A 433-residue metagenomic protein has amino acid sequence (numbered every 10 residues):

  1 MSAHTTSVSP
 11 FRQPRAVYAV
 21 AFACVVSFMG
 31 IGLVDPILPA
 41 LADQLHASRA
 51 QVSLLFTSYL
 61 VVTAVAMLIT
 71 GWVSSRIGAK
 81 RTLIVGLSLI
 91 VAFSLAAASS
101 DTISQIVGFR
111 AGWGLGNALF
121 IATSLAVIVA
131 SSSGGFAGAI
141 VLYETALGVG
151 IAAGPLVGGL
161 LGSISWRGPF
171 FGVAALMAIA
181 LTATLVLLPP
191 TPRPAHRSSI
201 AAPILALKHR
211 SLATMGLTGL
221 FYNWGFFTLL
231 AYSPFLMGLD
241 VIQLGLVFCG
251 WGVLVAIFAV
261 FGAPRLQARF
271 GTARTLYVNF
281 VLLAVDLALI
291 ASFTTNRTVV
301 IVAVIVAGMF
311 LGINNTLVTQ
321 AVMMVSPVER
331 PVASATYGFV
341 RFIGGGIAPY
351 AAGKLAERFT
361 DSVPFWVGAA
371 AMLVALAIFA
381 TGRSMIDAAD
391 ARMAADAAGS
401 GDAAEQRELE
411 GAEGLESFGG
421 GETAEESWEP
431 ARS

Functional and structural regions predicted by a protein language model:
S2-F11, P189-G216: Juxtamembrane intracellular "pre-TM" segments in multi-pass secondary transporters
H46, G78, S99-S104, S133 (+1 more regions): Helix-breaking motifs and short loop linkers at transmembrane-helix boundaries and internal kinks in secondary membrane
A64-D101: Conserved MFS/SLC helix-loop-helix module at the cytosolic interface between two early adjacent transmembrane helices
M67-G78, F258-T272, A356: Helix-to-loop junctions at the C-terminal end of transmembrane segments in multipass secondary transporters
F109-V149: Cytoplasmic helix-loop-helix junction between adjacent transmembrane helices in 12-TM secondary transporters
G134, V141-L185: Helix-loop-helix hairpin linking two adjacent transmembrane segments in secondary transporters
A174-R193, I378-R383: C-terminal membrane-cytosol helix-exit motif in multi-pass small-molecule transporters
A273-V318: C-terminal transmembrane helical hairpin of 12-TM major facilitator-type secondary transporters
